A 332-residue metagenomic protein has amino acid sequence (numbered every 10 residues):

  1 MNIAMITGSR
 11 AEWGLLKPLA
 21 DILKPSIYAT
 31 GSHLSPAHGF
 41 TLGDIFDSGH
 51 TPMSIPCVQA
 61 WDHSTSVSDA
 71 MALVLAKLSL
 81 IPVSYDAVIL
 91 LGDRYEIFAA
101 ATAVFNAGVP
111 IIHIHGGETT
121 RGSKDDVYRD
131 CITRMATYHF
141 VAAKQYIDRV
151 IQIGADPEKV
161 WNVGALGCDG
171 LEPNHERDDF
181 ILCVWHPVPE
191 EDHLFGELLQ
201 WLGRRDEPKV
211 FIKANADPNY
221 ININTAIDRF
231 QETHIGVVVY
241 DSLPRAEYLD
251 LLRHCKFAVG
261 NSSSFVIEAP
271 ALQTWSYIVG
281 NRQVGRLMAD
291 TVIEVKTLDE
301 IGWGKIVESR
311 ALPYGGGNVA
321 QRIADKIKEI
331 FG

Functional and structural regions predicted by a protein language model:
M1-G332: Nucleotide-activated sugar donor-binding and catalytic core shared by glycosyltransferases and related lipid-linked
